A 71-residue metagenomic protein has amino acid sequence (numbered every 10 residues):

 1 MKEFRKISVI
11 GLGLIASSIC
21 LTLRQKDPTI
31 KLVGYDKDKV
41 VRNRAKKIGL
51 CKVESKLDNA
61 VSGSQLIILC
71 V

Functional and structural regions predicted by a protein language model:
M1-E54: NAD(P)+-binding Rossmann beta1-loop-alpha1 motif at the extreme N-terminus of oxidoreductases
L57-V71: Rossmann-like NAD(P)-binding element
